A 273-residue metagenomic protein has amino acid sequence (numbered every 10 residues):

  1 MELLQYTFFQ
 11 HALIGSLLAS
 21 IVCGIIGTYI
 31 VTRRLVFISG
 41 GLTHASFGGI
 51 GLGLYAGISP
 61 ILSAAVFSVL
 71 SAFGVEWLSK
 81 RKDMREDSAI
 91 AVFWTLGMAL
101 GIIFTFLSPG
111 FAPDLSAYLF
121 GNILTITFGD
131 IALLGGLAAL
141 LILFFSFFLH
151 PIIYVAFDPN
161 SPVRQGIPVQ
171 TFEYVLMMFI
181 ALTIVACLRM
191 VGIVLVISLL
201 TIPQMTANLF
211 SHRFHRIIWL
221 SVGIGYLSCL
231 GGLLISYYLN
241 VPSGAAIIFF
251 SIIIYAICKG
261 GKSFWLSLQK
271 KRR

Functional and structural regions predicted by a protein language model:
M1-I21, K270: Membrane-interfacial amphipathic/re-entrant helices at transmembrane-helix boundaries
Y6-H11, K82, I90-H150: Transmembrane helix-bundle core of multi-pass membrane transporters and related energy-transducing complexes
L13-L18, I61-V66, A91-V92, I131-G136 (+3 more regions): Hydrophobic alpha-helical transmembrane segments
G15-G24, A45, G49, G53 (+16 more regions): Alpha-helical transmembrane segments in multi-pass membrane proteins
T28-F111, A207-W219, S236-L239, S263: Short loop segments and helix-boundary regions at transmembrane helix junctions of multi-pass inner-membrane proteins
I131-P203: Helix-loop-helix "hairpin" substructures at the membrane interface of multi-pass membrane proteins
M190, V194-A245: Transmembrane alpha-helical segments in multi-pass inner-membrane proteins
V241-I248, I252-R273: Cytosolic-side transmembrane-helix boundaries in multi-pass membrane proteins
